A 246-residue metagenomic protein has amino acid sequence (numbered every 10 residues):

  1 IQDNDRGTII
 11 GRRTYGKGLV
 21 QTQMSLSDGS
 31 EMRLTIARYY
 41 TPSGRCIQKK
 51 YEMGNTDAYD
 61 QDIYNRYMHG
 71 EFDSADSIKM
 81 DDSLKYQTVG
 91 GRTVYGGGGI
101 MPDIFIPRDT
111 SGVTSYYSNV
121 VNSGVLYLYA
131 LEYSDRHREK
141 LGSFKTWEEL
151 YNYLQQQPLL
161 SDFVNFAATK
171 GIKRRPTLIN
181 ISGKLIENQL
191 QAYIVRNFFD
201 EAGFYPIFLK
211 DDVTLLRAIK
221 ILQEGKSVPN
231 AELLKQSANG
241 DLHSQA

Functional and structural regions predicted by a protein language model:
Q2-M32: Cleft-lining beta-strand/loop regions that shape enzyme active-site pockets
D5-T8, Y39, K226: A generic secondary-structure signal for well-formed alpha-helical elements
T14-K17, Y39-P42, G54, I100-P102: Solvent-exposed loop/turn segments at secondary-structure junctions within structured extracellular/periplasmic domains
T22, L34-E52: Extended catalytic-interface subdomain
S27, P42-S43, V89: Short, ordered coil/turn segments that flank beta-strands lining enzyme active or ligand-binding pockets
E31-L34, D81: Broad gene-expression machinery/nucleic-acid interaction feature
C46-I47, Y51-A246: Conserved functional hotspot residues or short segments at active or partner-binding sites across diverse domains
